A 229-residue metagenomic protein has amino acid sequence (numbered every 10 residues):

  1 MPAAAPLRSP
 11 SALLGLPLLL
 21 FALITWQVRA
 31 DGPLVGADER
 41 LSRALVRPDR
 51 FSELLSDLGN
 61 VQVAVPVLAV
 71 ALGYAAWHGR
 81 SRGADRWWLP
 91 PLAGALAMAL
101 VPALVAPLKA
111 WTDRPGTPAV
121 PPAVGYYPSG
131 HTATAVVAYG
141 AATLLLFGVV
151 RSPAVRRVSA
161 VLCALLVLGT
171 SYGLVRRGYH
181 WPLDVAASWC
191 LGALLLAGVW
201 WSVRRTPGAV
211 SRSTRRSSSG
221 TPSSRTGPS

Functional and structural regions predicted by a protein language model:
M1-P6, S81-R86, V210-S224: Membrane-interfacial, low-structure loops and terminal tails that flank and connect transmembrane helices in multi-pass
M1-V67, K109-V120, T226-P228: N-terminal transmembrane-helix/juxtamembrane module of multi-pass inner/ER membrane proteins
P2, P6, V46-E53, R82 (+5 more regions): Membrane-helix interfacial "entry" motifs
S11-G15, L58, Q62-P66, P91-G94 (+2 more regions): Alpha-helical transmembrane segments
L18, V65, G94-A103, W189 (+1 more regions): Alpha-helical transmembrane spans of integral membrane proteins, capturing the lipid-embedded, hydrophobic core of TM
A22-I24, A99-A106, A164-V175: Aromatic-anchored segments of alpha-helical transmembrane domains
L68, L72-A75, G79-P153, R157-V158 (+1 more regions): Membrane-interface loops
A119-S229: Membrane-embedded catalytic cores of phosphoryl/pyrophosphoryl-handling enzymes
